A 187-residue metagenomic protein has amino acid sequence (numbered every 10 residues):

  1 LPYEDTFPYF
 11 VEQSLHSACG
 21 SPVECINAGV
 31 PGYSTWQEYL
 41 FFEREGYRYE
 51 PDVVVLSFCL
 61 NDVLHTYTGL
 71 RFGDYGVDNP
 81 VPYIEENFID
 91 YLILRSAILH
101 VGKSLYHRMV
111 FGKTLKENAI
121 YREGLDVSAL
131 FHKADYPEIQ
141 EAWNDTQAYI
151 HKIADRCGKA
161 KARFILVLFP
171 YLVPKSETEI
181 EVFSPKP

Functional and structural regions predicted by a protein language model:
L1-L56, L60, L64: Membrane-embedded segments
D5, C59-P187: Serine-dependent acyl-ester chemistry module
